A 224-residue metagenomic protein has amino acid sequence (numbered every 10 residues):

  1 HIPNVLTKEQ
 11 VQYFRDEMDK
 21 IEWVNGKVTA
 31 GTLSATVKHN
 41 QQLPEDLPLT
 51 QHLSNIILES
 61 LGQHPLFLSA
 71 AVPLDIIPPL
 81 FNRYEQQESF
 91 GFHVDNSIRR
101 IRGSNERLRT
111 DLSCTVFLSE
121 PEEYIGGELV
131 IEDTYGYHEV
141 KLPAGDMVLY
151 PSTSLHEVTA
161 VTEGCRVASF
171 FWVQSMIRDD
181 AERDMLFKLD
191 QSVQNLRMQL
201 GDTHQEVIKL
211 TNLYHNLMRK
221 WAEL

Functional and structural regions predicted by a protein language model:
H1-L80, M185-L224: Non-heme Fe(II)/2-oxoglutarate
L66-S169, V173-F187: Catalytic core of non-heme Fe(II) oxygenases with the double-stranded beta-helix
